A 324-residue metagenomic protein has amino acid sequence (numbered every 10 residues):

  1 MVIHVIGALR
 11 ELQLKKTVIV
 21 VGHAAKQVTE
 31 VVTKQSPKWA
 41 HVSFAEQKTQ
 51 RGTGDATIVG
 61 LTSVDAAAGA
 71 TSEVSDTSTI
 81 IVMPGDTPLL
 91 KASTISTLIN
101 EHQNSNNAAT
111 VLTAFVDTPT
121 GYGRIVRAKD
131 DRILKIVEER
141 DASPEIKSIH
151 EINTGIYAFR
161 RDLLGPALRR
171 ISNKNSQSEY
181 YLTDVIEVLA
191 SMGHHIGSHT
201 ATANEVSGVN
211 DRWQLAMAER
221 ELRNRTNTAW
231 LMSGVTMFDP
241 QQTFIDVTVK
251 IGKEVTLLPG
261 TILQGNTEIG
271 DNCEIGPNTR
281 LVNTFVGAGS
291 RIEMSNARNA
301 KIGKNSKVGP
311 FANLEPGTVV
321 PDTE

Functional and structural regions predicted by a protein language model:
M1-M83, L89-S93, N100: Conserved N-terminal catalytic core of the sugar/cofactor nucleotidyltransferase
L14, T77, N104-A109, H194: Short, high-confidence coil segments that cap the C-terminus of an alpha-helix and link into the following beta-strand
V18-I19, V82, A109-L112, S198: Structural beta-sheet core signal
V21-G22, G85, A114, A201: Cofactor-binding loop segments of dinucleotide-utilizing enzymes, especially the Rossmann-like FAD- and NAD(P)+-binding
H23, L90, F159-R160, A201 (+1 more regions): A conserved hydrophobic position in a structured secondary element of the catalytic/binding core that shapes
Q27-V28, T97, P166, V185 (+2 more regions): Phosphate- and divalent-cation-binding pockets in alpha/beta enzyme and binding domains that engage nucleotide-derived
L90-S176, T183: Conserved core of the sugar-phosphate nucleotidyltransferase
Q177-E324: Left-handed beta-helix
